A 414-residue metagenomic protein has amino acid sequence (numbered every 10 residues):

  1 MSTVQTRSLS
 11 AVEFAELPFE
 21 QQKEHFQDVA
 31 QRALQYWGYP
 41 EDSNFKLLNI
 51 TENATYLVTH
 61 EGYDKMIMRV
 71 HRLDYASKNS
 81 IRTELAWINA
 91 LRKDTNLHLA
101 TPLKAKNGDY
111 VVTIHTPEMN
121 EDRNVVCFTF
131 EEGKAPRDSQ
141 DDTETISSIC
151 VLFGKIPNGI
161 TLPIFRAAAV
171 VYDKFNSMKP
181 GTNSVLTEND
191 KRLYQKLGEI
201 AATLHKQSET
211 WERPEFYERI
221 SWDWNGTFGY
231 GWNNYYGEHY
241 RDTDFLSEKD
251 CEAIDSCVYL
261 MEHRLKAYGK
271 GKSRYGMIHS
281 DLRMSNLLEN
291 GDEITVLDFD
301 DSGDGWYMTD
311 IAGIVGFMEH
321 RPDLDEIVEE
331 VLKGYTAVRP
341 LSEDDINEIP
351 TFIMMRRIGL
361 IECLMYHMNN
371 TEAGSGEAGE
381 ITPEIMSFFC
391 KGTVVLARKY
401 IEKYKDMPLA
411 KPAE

Functional and structural regions predicted by a protein language model:
S2-Y39: Juxta-kinase regulatory segment immediately upstream of eukaryotic protein kinase catalytic domains
A11-L17, L360-E414: ATP/Mg2+ or Mg2+-diphosphate-binding catalytic cores that bind nucleotide phosphates or diphosphates via glycine-rich
Y39-Y56: ATP-binding glycine-rich phosphate-binding loop
T51-G62, I67, P102, E262-M308 (+1 more regions): Active-site acidic catalytic loop and adjacent metal/ATP-binding pocket of ATP-dependent phosphoryl transfer enzymes
V70-E121, D138-S148, E188, R192: A conserved alpha-helical element in kinase catalytic cores
V125-S139, Y172-L186, Y235-R241, L360-G376: A glycine-centered beta->alpha junction motif in the catalytic cores of kinase/phosphotransferase enzymes
S139-F175, S184-K249, S273-Y275: A cross-family kinase active-site recognition segment
M308-P340, R356-E372: Active-site activation/catalytic loop segments of kinase-like enzymes and analogous catalytic loops in related
